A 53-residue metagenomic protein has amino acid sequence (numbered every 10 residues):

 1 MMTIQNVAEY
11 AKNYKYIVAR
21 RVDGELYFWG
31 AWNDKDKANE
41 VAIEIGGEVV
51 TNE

Functional and structural regions predicted by a protein language model:
M1-R21, N39-E40, E44-E53: Short N-terminal "domain-start" leader segments that mark the transition from disordered tails or signal peptides into
D23-E25: Glycine-centered tight beta-turn/hairpin loop motif at sheet-sheet or coil-to-beta transitions
Y27-W29, V50: Local beta-strand/beta-hairpin segments that build beta-sheet-rich folds
